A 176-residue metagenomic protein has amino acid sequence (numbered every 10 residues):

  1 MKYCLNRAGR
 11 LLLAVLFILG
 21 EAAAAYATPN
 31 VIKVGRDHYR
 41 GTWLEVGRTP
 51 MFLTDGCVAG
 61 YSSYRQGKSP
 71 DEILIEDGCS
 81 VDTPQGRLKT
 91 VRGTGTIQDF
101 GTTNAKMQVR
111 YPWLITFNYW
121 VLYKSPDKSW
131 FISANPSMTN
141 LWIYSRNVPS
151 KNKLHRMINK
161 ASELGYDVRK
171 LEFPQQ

Functional and structural regions predicted by a protein language model:
K2-L12: Bacterial N-terminal signal peptides that target proteins for export
L11-E21: Bacterial N-terminal signal peptides
A22-Q176: A beta-rich soluble binding module of mature secreted/lumenal proteins
